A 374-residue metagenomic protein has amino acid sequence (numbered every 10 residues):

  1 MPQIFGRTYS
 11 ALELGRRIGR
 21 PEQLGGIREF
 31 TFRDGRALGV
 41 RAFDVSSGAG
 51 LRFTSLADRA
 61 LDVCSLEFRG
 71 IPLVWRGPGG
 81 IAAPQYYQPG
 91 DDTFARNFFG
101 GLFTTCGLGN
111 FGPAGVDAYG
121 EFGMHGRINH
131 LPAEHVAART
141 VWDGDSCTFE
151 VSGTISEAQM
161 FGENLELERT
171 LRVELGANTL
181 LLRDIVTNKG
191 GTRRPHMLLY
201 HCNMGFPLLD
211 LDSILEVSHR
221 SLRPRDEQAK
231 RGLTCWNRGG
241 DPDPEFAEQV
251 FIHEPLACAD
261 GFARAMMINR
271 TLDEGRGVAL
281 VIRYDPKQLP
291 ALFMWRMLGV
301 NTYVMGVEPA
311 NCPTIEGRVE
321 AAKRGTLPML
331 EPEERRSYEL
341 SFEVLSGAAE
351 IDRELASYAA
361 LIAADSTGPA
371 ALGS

Functional and structural regions predicted by a protein language model:
M1-L181, R193-P195, M204-D241, E254-S374: Surface-exposed acidic/polar loop and edge beta-strand patches at domain peripheries
H201: An amphipathic, aromatic/His-enriched active-site/gating alpha helix that lines ligand/cofactor pockets
P244-F246: Extended intrinsically disordered or low-complexity segments
Q249-V250: Surface beta-strand/loop "capping" patches
